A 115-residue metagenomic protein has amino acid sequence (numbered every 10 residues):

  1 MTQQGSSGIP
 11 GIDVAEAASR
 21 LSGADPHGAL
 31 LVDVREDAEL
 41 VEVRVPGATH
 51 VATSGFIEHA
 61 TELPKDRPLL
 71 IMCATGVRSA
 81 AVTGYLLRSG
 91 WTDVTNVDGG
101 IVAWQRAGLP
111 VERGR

Functional and structural regions predicted by a protein language model:
M1-L30, V34-P68, V77-R115: Rhodanese-like catalytic fold shared by cysteine-dependent sulfurtransferases and DSP/PTP-type phosphatases
M72: Short, surface-exposed ligand- or partner-binding patches at beta-edge/loop junctions that are enriched in aromatics
